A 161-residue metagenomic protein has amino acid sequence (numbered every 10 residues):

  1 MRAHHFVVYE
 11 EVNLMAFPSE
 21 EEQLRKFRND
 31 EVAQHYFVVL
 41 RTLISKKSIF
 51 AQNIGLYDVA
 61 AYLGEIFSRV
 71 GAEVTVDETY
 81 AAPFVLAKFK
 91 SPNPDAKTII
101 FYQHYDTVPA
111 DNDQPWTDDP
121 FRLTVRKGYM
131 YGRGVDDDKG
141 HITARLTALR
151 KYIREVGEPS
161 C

Functional and structural regions predicted by a protein language model:
R2-A3, Y102: Intrinsically disordered, low-complexity regions enriched for glutamine and histidine
A3-L14: Short, Lys/Arg-enriched N-terminal segments with co-localized hydrophobic residues within the first ~10-30 amino acids
A16-D138, I142, K151-C161: Acidic/His- and Gly-rich active-site-bordering loop/insert found across diverse amide/peptide-bond hydrolases
R145: Carbohydrate-associated surface elements
